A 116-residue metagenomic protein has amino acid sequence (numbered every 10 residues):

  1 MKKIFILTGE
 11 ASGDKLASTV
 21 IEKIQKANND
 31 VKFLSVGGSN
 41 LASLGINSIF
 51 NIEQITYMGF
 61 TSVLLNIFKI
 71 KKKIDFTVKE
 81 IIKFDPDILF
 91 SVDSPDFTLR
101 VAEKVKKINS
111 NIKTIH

Functional and structural regions predicted by a protein language model:
K3-H116: Active-site and donor-binding regions of nucleotide-sugar-utilizing enzymes
